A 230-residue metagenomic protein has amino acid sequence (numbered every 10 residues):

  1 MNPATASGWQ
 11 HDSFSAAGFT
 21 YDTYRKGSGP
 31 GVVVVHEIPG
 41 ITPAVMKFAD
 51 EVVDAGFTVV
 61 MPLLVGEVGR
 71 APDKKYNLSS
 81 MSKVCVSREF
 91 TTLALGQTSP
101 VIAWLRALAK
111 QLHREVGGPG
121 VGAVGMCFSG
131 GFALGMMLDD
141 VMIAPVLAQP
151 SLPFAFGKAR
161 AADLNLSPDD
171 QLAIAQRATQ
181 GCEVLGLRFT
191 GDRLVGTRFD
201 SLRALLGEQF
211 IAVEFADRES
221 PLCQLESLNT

Functional and structural regions predicted by a protein language model:
S7-G120: Serine-hydrolase catalytic machinery in alpha/beta-hydrolase-like enzymes
V34-V35, V124, L187: Short hydrophobic segments within beta-strands
P62, A148, L187: The conserved SAM/SAH-binding core of class I Rossmann-like methyltransferase domains, concentrating on the hydrophobic
E67-P72, L152-K158, L194, P221-L222: A short beta-to-alpha transition loop/helix N-cap that caps and shapes the active-site region
Y76-M81, A162-N165, N229: Short, hinge-like loop/turn segments at secondary-structure boundaries
A109-D163: Primarily recognizes the serine-hydrolase "nucleophile elbow" in alpha/beta-hydrolase and SGNH/GDSL folds
P153-A216: The feature captures the conserved acid-bearing segment of alpha/beta-hydrolase catalytic domains
R218-T230: Catalytic histidine-centered segment of alpha/beta-hydrolase-like enzymes
